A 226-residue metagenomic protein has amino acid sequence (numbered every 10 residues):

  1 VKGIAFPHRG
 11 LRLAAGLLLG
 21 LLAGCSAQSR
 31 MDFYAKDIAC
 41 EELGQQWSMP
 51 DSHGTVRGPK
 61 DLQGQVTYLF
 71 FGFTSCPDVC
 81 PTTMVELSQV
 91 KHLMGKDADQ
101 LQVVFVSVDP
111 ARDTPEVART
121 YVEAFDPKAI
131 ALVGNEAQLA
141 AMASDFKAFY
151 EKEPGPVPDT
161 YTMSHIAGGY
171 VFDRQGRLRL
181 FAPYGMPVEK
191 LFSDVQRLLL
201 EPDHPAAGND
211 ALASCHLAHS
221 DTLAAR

Functional and structural regions predicted by a protein language model:
K2-A14: Bacterial N-terminal signal peptides that target proteins for export
L22-G24: C-terminal motif of bacterial Sec signal peptides marking the signal peptidase cleavage site
S26-Q28: Bacterial signal peptide processing site
K36-S52, D194-R226: Non-globular targeting/processing and membrane-anchoring segments
W47-T67: A short beta-strand-turn-helix
D61-P81: Short active-site neighborhood of thiol/selenol oxidoreductases, capturing the structured segment around
T82-M142: Structural microenvironment flanking redox-active thiols in thiol-disulfide oxidoreductases
Q138-D194: Thiol/disulfide oxidoreductase modules built on the thioredoxin-like
